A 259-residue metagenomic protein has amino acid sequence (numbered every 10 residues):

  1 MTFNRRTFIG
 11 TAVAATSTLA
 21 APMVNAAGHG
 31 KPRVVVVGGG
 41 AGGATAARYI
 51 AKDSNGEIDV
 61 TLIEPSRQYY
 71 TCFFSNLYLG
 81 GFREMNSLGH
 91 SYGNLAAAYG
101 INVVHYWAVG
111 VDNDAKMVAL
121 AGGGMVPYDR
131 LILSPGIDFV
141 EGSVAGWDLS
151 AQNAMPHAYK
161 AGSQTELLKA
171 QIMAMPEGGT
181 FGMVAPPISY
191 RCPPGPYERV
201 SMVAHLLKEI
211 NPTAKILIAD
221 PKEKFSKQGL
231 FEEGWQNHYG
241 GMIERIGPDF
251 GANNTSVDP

Functional and structural regions predicted by a protein language model:
M1-A15: N-terminal secretory signal peptides and thylakoid transit peptides that target proteins across membranes
T11, S134-P135: Short, well-ordered coil/turn residues at beta-beta hairpins and beta-strand->alpha-helix junctions within
A27-N102, P187-G229: Beta1-alpha1 glycine-rich phosphate/pyrophosphate-binding loop at the start of Rossmann-like nucleotide-binding domains
A98, N102-G110, V118, V126 (+1 more regions): A Rossmann-like FAD-binding core segment of flavoenzymes
G122-R130: Core beta-strand elements of the Rossmann-like FAD/NAD(P) dinucleotide-binding domain in flavoenzyme oxidoreductases
P135-I210: Glycine-rich dinucleotide-binding loop and its adjacent helix/turn
